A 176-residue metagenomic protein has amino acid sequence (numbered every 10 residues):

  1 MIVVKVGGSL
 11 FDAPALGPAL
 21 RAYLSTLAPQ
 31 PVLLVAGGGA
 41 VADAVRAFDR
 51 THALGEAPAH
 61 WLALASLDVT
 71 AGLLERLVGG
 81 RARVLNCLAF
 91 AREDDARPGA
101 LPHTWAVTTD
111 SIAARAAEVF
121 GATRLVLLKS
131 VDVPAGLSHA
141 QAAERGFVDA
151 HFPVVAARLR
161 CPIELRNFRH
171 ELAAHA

Functional and structural regions predicted by a protein language model:
M1-H175: Nucleotide/pyrophosphate-binding catalytic subdomain
